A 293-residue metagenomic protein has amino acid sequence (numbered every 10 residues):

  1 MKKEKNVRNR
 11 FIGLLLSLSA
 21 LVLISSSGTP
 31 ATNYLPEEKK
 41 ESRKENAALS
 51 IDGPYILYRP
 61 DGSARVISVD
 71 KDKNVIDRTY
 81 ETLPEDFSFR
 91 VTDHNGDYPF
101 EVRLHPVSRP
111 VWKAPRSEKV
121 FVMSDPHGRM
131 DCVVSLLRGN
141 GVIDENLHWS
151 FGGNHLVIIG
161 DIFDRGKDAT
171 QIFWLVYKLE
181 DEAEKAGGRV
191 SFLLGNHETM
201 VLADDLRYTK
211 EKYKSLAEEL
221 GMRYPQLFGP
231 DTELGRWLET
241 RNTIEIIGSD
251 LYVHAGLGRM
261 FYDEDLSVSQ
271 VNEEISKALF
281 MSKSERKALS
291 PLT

Functional and structural regions predicted by a protein language model:
K2, R8-G13, S26-T293: Feature recognizes metal-dependent phosphohydrolase scaffolds
L14-L23: Bacterial N-terminal signal peptides
